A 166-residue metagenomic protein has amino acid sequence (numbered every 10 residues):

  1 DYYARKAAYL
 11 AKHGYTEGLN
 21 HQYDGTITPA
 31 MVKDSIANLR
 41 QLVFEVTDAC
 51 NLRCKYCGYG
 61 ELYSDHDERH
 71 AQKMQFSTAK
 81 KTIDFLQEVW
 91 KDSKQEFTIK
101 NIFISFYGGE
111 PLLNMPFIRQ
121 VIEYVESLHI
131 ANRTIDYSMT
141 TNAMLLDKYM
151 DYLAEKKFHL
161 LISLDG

Functional and structural regions predicted by a protein language model:
Y2-V43, S93-F97: N-terminal [4Fe-4S]-dependent radical SAM core
Y3-Y15, N20-H21, L62, H70 (+2 more regions): N-terminal charged/capping segments associated with class I S-adenosyl-L-methionine
Q41-S77: Canonical Radical SAM [4Fe-4S] cluster-binding loop centered on the CxxxCxxC motif and its immediate flanking residues
V46, G108-G109: Short acidic donor-binding/metal-coordinating loop in glycosyltransferase active sites
C50, C54, F106, I162: Conserved, mostly hydrophobic/aromatic
S64, E110-P111: Short strand->helix junction
A79, I83, Q87-S105, N114-G166: Radical SAM/AdoMet-radical enzyme domain recognition
